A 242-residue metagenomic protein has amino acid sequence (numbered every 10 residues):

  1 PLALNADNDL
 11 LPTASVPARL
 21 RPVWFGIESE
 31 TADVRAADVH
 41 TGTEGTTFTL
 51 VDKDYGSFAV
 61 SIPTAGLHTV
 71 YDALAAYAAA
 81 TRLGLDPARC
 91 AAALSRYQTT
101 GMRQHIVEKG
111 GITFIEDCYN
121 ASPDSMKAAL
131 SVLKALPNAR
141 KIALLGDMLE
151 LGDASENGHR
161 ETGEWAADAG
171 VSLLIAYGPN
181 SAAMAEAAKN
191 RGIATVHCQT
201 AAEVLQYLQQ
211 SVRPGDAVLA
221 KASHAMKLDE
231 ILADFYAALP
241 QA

Functional and structural regions predicted by a protein language model:
P1-F114, N138-A139, E164-A167, V171-L173 (+1 more regions): Acidic, Mg2+-coordinating active-site environments of NTP-dependent enzymes
A14-P17, K127-A128, E156-N157, E186-K189 (+2 more regions): Short amphipathic alpha-helical segments
T100-M102, C118, S122-I193, S223 (+1 more regions): Active-site beta-alpha connecting loops in nucleotide-dependent enzymes
T195-V204: Short acidic-hydrophobic, aromatic-tinged amphipathic segments that line or gate anion-handling sites
L205-S211: Short amphipathic alpha-helix with an adjacent loop that forms part of the alpha/beta core around
S223-A242: Glycine/aspartate-rich loop-and-adjacent alpha/beta segment that forms the canonical ThDP
